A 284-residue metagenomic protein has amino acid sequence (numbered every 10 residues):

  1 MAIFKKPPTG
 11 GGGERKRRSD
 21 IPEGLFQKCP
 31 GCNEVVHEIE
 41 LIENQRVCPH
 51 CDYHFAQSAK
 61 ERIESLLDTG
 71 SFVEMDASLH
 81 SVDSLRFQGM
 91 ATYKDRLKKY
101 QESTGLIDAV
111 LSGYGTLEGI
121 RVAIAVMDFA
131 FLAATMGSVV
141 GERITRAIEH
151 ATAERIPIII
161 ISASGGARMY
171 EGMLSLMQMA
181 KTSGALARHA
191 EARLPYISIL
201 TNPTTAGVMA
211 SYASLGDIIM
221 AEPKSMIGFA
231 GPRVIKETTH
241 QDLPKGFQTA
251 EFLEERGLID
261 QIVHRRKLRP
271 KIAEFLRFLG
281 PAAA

Functional and structural regions predicted by a protein language model:
M1-R17: N-terminal alpha-helical interaction blocks
G11-K16, Q27-K28, F55-S112: An N-cap/entry alpha-helix motif that binds or orients negatively charged groups
F26, Q45: Residues immediately within or flanking Cys/His clusters that coordinate Zn2+ in small zinc-binding modules
C29-C32, C48-C51: Short cysteine-rich clusters marking metal-coordination/redox-active sites
V35-V36, H54-F55: Cys/His-rich microdomains that often coordinate metals
A109-A190, I197: Cleft-lining beta-strand/loop regions that shape enzyme active-site pockets
G165-A283: Conserved catalytic cores of soluble enzyme domains, especially glycine-rich substrate-binding beta-alpha loops
